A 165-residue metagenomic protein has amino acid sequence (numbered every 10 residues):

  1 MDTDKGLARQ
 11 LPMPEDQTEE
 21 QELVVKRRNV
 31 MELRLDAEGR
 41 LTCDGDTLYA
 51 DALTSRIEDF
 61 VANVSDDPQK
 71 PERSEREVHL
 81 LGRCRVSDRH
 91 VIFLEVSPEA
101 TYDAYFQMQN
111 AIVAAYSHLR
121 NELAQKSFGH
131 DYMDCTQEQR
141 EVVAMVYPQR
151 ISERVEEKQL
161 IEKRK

Functional and structural regions predicted by a protein language model:
M1-K165: Long, low-hydrophobicity, acidic/polar, solvent-exposed interaction domains
